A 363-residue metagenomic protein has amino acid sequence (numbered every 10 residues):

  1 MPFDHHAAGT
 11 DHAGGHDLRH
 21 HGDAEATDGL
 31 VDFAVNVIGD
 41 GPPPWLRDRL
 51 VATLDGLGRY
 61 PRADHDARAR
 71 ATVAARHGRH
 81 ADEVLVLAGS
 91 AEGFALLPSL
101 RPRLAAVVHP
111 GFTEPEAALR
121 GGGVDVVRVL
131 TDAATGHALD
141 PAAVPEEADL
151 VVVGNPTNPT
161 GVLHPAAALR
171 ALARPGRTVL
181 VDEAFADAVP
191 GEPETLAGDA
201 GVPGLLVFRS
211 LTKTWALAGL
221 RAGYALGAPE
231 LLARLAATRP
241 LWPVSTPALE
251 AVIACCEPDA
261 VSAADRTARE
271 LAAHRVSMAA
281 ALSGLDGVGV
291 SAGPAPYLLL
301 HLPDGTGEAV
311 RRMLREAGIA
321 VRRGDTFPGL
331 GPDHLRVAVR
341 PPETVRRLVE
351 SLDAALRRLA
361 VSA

Functional and structural regions predicted by a protein language model:
M1-Y60, E147: N-terminal "arm"/small-domain region of PLP-dependent enzymes with the aminotransferase-like
G41-P43, D64-A67, G111, G204-G284 (+1 more regions): PLP-dependent aminotransferase class I/II
R49-A88, H274-R275: Conserved N-terminal alpha-helix of the aminotransferase class I/II PLP-enzyme fold
D66-R70, A81-A105, G223: Conserved beta-loop-alpha segment that forms the PLP phosphate-binding cup at the N-terminus of a helix
P98-R120, D125: Conserved PLP-anchoring active-site segment centered on the Schiff-base-forming lysine
V127, T131-A188: Active-site phosphate-binding strand-loop segment of PLP-dependent enzymes
L271-A272, L282-A317: Conserved PLP-binding catalytic core of the aspartate aminotransferase-like
E316, P328-A363: PLP-dependent enzyme catalytic core of the Aspartate aminotransferase-like
